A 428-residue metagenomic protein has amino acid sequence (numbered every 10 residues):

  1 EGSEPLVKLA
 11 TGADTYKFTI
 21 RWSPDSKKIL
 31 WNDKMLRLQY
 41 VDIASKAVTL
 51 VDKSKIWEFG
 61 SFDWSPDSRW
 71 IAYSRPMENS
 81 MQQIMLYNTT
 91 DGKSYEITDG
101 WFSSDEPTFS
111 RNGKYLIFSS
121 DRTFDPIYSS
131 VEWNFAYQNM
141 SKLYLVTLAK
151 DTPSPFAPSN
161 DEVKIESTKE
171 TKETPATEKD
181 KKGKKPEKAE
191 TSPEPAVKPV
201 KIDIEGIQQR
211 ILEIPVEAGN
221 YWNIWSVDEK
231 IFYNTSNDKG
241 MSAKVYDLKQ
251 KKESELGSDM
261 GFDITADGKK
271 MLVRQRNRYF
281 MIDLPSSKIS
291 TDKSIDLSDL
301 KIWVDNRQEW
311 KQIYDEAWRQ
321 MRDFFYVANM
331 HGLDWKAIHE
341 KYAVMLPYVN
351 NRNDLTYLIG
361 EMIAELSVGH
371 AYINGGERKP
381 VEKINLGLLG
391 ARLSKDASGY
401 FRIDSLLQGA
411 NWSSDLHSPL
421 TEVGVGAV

Functional and structural regions predicted by a protein language model:
E1-F18, P24, V41-G60, R75-M77 (+8 more regions): Multi-bladed beta-propeller domains
S26-I29, S68-I71, G113-L116, I231-F232 (+1 more regions): Hydrophobic beta-strand positions that form the internal "hydrophobic ladder" of WD40/Gbeta-like beta-propeller blades
L36-Y40, S80-I84, M140-Y144, K239-V245 (+1 more regions): Structural motif
S154-I204: Intrinsically disordered, low-complexity segments enriched in small/polar residues
P347-F401: Extended, small/polar residue-biased N-terminal targeting/export presequences and adjacent propeptide/linker tracts
K383-V428: PDZ/PDZ-like domain segments forming the peptide/carboxylate-binding groove, activating on the N-terminal beta-strands
